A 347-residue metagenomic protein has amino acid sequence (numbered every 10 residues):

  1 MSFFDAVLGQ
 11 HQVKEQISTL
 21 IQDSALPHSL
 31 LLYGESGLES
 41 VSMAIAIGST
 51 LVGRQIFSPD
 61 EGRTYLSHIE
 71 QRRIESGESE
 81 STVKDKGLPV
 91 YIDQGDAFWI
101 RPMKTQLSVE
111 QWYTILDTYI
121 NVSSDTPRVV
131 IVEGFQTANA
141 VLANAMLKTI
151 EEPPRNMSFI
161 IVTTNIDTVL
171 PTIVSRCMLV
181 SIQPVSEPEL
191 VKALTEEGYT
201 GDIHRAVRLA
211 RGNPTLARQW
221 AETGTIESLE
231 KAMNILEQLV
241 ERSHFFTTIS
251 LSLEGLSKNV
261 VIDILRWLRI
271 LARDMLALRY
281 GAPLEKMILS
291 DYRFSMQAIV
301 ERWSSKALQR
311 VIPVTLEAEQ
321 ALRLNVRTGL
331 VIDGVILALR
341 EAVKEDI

Functional and structural regions predicted by a protein language model:
M1-L88, R155-M157, T164-I347: Charged, glycine-rich active-site and insertion segments that engage polyanionic ligands
E15-I21, D85-L88, Q106-V129, T137 (+1 more regions): Conserved alpha-helical scaffold flanking the Walker A/P-loop in AAA+ ATPase domains
Y33-E35, W99-K104: A short hydrophobic beta-strand->loop->alpha-helix junction that borders the nucleotide-binding pocket of P-loop NTPases
I92: Extended basic-aromatic, gly/pro-enriched interface segments that bind polyanionic ligands
W99, Q106, T137, E152 (+2 more regions): Residues immediately C-terminal
S124-V129, P154-I160: Loop/turn-to-beta-strand initiation segments
V132: An amphipathic, basic-hydrophobic helix/alpha-beta surface used to engage anionic, phosphate-rich ligands or surfaces
